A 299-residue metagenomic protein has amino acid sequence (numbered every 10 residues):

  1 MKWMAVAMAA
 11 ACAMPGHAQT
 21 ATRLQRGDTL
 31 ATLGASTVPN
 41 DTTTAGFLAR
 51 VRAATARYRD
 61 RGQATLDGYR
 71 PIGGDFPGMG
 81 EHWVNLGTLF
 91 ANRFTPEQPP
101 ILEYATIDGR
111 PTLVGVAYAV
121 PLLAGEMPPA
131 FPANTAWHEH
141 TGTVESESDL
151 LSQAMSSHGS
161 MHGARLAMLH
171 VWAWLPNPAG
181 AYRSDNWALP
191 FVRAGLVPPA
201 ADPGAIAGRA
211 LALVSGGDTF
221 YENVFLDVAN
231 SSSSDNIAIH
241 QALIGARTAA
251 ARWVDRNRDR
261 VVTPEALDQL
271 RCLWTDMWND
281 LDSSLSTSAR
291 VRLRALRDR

Functional and structural regions predicted by a protein language model:
M1, A18-Q19: Initiator methionine at the very start of the polypeptide chain
M1-A7: Sec-dependent signal peptide recognition, specifically the positively charged N-region followed immediately by
V6, L89-A91, S157, A250 (+1 more regions): Short, flexible coil/linker segments at or flanking structured domains
A7-G16: Hydrophobic h-region of N-terminal signal peptides that target proteins for export in Gram-negative bacteria
P15, G27, G195, D227 (+1 more regions): Short, flexible coil/linker elements and helix-boundary hinge sites characteristic of intrinsically disordered
T20-L102, T106-R209: Primary mode marks residue(s) on the alpha4-beta5-alpha5 output face of response regulator receiver
D202-R299: Charge-rich (acidic/polar
